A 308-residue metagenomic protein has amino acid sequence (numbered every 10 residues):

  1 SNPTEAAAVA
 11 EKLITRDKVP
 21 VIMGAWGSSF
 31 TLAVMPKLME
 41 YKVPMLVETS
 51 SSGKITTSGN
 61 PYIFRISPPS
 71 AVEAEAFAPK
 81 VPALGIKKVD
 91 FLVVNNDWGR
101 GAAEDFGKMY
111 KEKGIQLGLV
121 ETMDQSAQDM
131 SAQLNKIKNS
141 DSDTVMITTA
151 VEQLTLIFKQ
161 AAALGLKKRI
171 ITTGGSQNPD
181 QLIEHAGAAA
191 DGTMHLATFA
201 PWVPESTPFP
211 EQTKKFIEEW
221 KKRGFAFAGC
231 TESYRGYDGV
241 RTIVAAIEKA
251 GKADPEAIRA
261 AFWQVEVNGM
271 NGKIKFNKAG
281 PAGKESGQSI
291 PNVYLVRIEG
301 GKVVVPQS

Functional and structural regions predicted by a protein language model:
S1-S308: Extracytosolic ligand-binding ectodomains
